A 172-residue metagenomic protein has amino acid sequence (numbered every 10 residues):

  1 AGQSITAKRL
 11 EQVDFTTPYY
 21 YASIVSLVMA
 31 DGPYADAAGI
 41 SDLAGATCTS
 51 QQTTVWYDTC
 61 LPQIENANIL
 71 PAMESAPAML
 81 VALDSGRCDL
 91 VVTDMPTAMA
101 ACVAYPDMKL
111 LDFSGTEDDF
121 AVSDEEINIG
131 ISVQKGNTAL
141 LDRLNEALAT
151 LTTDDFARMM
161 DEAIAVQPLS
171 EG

Functional and structural regions predicted by a protein language model:
A1-G172: Proline/Glycine/Serine-rich low-complexity intrinsically disordered segments that serve as flexible stalks/linkers
